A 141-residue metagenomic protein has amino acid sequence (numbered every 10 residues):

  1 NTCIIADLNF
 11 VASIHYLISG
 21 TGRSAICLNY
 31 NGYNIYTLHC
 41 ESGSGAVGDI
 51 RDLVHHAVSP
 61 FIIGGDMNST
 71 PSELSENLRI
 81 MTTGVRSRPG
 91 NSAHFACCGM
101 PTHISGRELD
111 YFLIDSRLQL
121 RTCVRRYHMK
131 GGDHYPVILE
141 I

Functional and structural regions predicted by a protein language model:
N1-I141: Active-site regions of metal-assisted phosphoester/phosphodiester hydrolases, unifying DNase/endonuclease modules
